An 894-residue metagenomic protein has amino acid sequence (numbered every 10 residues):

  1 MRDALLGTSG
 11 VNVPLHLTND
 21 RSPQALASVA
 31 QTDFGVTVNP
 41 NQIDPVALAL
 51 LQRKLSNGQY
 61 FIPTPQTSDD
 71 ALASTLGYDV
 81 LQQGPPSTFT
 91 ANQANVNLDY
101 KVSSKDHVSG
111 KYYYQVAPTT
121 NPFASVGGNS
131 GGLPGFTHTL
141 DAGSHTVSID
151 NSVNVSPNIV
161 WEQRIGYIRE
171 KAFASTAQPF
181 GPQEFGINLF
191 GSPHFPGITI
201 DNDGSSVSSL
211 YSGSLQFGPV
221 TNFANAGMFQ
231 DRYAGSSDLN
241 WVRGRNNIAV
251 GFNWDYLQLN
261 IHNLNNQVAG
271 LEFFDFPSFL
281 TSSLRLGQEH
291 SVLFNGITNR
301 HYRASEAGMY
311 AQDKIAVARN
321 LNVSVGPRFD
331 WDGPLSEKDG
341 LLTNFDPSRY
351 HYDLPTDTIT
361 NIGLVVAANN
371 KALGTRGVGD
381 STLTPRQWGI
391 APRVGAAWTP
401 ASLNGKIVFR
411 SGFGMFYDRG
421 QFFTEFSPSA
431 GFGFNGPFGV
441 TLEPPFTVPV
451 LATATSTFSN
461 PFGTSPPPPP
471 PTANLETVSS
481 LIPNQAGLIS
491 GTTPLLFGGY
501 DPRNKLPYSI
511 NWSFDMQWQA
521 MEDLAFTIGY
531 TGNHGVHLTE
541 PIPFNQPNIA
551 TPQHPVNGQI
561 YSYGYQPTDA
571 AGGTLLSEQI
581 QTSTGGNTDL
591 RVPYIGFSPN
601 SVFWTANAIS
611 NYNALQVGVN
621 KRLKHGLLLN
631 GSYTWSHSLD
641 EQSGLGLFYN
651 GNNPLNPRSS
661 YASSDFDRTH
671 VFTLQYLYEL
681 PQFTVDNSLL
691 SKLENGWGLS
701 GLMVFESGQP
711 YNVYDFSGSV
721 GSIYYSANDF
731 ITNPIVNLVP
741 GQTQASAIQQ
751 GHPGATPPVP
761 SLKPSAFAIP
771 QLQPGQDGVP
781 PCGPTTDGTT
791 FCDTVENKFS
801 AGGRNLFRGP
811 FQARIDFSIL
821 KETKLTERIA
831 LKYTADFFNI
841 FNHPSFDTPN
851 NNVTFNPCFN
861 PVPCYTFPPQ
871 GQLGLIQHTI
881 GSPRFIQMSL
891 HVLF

Functional and structural regions predicted by a protein language model:
M1, A94-V102, D106-Y114, V147-V155 (+16 more regions): Membrane-embedded beta-strands that build the outer-membrane beta-barrel scaffold
M1-T67, K171: N-terminal, post-signal-peptide soluble/periplasmic segments of Gram-negative outer-membrane pore/transport systems
T18, S22, S56, Q66-L76 (+2 more regions): Replace "related TpsB outer-membrane translocases also match" with "some related outer-membrane beta-barrels such as
V80-G84, G132-T137, T146, D150 (+10 more regions): Extracellular loop and loop/strand-boundary signature of outer-membrane beta-barrel proteins
V116-P122, R169-A177, R245, Y256-L264 (+10 more regions): Gram-negative outer-membrane beta-barrel proteins
A124-P134, Q178-T199, Q230, D255 (+7 more regions): Flexible, surface-exposed loop regions and adjacent strand-edge segments of Gram-negative outer-membrane beta-barrel
T137, G143, N320, P334 (+2 more regions): Short, solvent-exposed micro-motifs at the edges of structured domains
T176, P182, H194-T199, G204-S214 (+7 more regions): Solvent-exposed loop/turn elements at secondary-structure boundaries
